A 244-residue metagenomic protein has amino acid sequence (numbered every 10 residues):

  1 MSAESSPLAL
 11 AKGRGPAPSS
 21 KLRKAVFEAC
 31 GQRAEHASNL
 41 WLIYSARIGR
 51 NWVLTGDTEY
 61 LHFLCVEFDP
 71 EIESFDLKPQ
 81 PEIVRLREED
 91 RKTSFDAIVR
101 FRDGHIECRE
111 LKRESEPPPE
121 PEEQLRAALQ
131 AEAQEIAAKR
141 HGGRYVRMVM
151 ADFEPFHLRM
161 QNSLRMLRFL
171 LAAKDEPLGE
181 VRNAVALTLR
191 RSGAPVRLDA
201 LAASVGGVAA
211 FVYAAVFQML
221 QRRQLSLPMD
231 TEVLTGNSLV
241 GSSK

Functional and structural regions predicted by a protein language model:
M1-K244: Electrostatic, structured charged patches in enzyme active sites and in nucleic-acid/phosphate-binding
